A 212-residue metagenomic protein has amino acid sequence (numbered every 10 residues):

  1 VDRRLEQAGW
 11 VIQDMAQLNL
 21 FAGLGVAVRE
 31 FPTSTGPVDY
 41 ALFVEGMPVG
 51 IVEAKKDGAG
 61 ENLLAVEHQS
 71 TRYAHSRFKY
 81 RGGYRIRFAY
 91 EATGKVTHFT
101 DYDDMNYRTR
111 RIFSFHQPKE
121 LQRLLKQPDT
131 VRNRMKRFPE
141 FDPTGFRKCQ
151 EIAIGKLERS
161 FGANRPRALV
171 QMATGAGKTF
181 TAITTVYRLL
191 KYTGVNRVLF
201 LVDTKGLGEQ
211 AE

Functional and structural regions predicted by a protein language model:
V1-R197, G206-Q210: ATP-dependent helicase/translocase motor core
D203: Short beta->alpha hinge that forms the Motif I/post-I loop of the SAM-binding pocket
